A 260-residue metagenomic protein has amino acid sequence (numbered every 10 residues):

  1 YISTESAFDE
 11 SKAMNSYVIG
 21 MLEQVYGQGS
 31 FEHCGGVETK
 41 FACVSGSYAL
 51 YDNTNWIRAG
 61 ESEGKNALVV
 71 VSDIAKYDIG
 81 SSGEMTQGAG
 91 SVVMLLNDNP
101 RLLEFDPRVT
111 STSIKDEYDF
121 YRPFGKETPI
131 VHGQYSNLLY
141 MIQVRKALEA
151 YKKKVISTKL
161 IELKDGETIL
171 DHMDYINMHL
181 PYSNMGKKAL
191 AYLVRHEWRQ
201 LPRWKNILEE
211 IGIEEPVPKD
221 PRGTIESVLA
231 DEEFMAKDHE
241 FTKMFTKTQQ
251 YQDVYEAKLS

Functional and structural regions predicted by a protein language model:
Y1-T4, G166-H179: Short glycine-rich phosphate-binding loop at a beta-alpha junction
S3, A67-D73, L95-L96, H179: Short beta-strand segments
S6-N66, H196-S260: Conserved catalytic cysteine-centered active-site region of acyl-thioester-dependent Claisen-condensing enzymes
S11-M14, L50-T54, D78-E84, D106-R108 (+2 more regions): Short acidic, glycine/serine/threonine-rich loops at helix termini
F31-C34, E61-A67, A89-S91, N99-R101 (+1 more regions): Short coil/turn connectors at secondary-structure junctions
D73-I74, P100, V109-S113, H179-N184: Glycine-rich beta-alpha junction loops
G80-T158, E162, P202, N206-P216 (+3 more regions): Condensing-enzyme catalytic core mediating Claisen C-C bond formation in acyl metabolism
